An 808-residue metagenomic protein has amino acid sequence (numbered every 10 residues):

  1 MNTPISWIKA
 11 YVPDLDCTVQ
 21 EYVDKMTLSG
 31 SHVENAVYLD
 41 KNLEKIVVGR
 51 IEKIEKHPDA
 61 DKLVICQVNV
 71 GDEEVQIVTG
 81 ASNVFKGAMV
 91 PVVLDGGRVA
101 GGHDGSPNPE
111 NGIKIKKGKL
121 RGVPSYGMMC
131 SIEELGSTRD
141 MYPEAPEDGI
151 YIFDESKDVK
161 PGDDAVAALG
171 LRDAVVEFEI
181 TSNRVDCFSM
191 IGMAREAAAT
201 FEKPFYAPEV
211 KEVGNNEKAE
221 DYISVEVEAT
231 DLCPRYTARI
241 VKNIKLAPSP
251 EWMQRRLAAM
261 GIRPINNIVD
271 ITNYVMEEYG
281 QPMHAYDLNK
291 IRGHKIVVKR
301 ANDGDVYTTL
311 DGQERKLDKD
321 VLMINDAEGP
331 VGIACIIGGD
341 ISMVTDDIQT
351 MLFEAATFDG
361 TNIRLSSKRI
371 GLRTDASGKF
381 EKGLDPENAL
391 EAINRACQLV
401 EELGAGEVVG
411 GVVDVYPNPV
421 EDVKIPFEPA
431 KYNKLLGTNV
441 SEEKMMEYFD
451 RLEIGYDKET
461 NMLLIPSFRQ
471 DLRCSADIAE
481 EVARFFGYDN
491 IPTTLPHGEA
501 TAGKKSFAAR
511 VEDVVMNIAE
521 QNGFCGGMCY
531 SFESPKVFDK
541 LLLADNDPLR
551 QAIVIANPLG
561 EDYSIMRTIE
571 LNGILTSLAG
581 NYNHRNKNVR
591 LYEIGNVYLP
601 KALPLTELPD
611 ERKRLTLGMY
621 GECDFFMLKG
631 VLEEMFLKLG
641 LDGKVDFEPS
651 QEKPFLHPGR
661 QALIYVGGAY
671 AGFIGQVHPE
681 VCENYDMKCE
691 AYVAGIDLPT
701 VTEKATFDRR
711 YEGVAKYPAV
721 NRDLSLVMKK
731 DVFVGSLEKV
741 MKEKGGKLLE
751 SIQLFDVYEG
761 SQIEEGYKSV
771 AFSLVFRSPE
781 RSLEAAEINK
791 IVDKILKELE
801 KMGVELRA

Functional and structural regions predicted by a protein language model:
M1-E217, L352, G371, D375 (+3 more regions): Phosphate-backbone binding interfaces of nucleic-acid-interacting proteins
I5, D24, V64, F205-V306: Glycine/proline-enriched, intrinsically flexible loops and inter-domain linkers
D40-E44, E212-N215, A500-K505, C529-P548 (+2 more regions): Beta-rich nucleic-acid/ligand-interaction surfaces
V48-V78, N266, T272-M343: Conserved mixed alpha/beta core segments that line enzyme active sites in large multi-domain catalysts
R121-C130, E134-G136, D140, A145 (+8 more regions): Mobile "lid/hinge" segments at catalytic clefts and subdomain interfaces of large enzymes
F201-V227, G404-Y432, N439: Terminal amphipathic helices with adjacent charged low-complexity linkers/tails
I425-K587, Y670, R722, V775-S782 (+1 more regions): Extended, well-folded interaction surfaces typified by the phenylalanyl-tRNA synthetase beta subunit core
R451-I454, D471, K601-L605, D610-E611 (+2 more regions): A carboxyl-terminal module marker
